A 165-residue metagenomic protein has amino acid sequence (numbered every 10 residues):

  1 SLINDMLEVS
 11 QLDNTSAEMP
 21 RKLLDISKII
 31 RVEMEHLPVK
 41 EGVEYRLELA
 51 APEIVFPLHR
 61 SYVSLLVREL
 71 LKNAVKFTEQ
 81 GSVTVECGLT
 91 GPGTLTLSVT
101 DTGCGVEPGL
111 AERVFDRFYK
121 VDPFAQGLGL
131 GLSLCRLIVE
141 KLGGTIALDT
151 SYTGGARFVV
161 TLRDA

Functional and structural regions predicted by a protein language model:
P20-E35: A conserved beta-strand-to-alpha-helix junction within the catalytic ATP-binding
P20-K22, G42-V55, T90: Conserved catalytic submotifs in the C-terminal HATPase_c
A74-V75: Short helix-loop "hinge" at the ATP-lid/N-box region of the Bergerat-fold HATPase_c
D101: Acidic ATP/Mg2+-coordinating residue in the GHKL
V106-F118: Short conserved segment of the HATPase_c
G131, C135: Short alpha-helical Gxxx[C/S/T] motif in the catalytic ATP-binding
